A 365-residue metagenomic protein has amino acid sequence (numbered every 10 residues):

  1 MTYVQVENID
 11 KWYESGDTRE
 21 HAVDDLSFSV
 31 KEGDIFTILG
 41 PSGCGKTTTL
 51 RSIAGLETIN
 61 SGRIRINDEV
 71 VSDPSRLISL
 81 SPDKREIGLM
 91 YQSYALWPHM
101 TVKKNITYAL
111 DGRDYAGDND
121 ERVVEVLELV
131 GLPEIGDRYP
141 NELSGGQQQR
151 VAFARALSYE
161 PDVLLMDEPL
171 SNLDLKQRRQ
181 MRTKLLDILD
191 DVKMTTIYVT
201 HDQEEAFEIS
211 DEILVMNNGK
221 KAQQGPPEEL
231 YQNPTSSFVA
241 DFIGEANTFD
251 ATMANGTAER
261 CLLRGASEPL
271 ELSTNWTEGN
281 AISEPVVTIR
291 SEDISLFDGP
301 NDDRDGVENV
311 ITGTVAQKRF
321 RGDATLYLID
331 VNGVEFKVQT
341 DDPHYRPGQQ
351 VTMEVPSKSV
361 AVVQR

Functional and structural regions predicted by a protein language model:
K11, S27-V30, P343: Conserved A-loop
F36-T37, L89: Short beta-strand immediately N-terminal to the Walker A/P-loop
L39-P41: The feature captures the beta-strand-to-loop junction immediately N-terminal to the Walker
A54: Helix-to-loop junction immediately C-terminal to a conserved catalytic motif
G62-P74: Conserved ABC transporter NBD signature motif
E86-Q92, L96-D241: ABC ATPase nucleotide-binding domains
A246, G256-R365: Non-catalytic connector elements of ABC transporters
